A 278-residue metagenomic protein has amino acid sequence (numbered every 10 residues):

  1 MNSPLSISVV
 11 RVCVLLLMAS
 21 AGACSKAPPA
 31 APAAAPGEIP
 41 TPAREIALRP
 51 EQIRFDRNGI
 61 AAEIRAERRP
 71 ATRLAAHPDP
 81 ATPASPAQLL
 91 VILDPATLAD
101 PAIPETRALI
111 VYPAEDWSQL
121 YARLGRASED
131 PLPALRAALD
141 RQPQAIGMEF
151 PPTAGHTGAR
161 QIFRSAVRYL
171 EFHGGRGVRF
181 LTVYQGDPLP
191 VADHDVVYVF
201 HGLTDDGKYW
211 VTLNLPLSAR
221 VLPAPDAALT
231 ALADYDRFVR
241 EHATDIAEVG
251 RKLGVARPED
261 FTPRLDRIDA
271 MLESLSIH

Functional and structural regions predicted by a protein language model:
N2-C13: Bacterial N-terminal signal peptides that target proteins for export
S20-A23: C-terminal motif of bacterial Sec signal peptides marking the signal peptidase cleavage site
S25-A27: Bacterial signal peptide processing site
P32-G174, R267-H278: N-terminal "mature-domain start" segment
A43-I46, L217-H278: Surface-exposed amphipathic alpha-helical segments
A71-T82, D187-V196, V221-R237: Low-complexity, polar-biased intrinsically disordered regions enriched in Pro/Ser/Thr/Gly
R141-K208, N214-L222: Signature of long, low-cysteine stretches enriched in small and polar/charged residues
